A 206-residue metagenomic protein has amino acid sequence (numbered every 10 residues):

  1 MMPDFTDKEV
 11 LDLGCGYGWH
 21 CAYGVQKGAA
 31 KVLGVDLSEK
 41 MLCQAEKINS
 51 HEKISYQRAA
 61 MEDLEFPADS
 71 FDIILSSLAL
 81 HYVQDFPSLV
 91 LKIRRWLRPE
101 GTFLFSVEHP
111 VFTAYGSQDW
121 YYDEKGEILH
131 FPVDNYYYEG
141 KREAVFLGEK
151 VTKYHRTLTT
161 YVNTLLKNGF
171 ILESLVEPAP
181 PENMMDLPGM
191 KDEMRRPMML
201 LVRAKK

Functional and structural regions predicted by a protein language model:
E9-L64: Class I SAM-dependent methyltransferase SAM/SAH-binding core
E62-I73: A short acidic, Gly/Pro-enriched loop at the edge of an enzyme's catalytic core that lines a small-molecule cofactor
D72-P87: A short SAM/SAH-binding and catalytic strip from SAM-dependent methyltransferases
P87-T102: A short glycine-rich, Lys/Arg-flanked "PGG" loop and its adjoining helix->strand segment in the class I
T102-G140: Conserved class I S-adenosyl-L-methionine
V107, V111-W120, V145-T160: Acceptor-substrate binding/catalytic loop of class I
T152-L175: Short alpha-helix
N168-F170, P188-K206: Core SAM-dependent methyltransferase catalytic element
